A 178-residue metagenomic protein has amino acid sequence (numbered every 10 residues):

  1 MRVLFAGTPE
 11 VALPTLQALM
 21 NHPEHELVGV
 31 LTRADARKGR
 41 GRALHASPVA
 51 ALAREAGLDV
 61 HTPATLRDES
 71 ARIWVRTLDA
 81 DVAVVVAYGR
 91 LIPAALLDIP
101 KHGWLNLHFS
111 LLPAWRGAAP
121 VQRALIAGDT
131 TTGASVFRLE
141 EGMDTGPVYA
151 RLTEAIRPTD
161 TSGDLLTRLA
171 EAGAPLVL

Functional and structural regions predicted by a protein language model:
M1-R40: N-terminal Rossmann-like dinucleotide-binding module
R2-L4, V28-G29, D59-L78, A83 (+1 more regions): Internal alpha/beta domain cores that form substrate/cofactor-binding pockets in large enzymes and binding proteins
L13, A43-A46, D68-R72, R90 (+1 more regions): Structural motif corresponding to alpha-helix initiation and N-cap regions
A18, L52, W74, A95-D98 (+1 more regions): Well-formed, non-transmembrane alpha-helical positions, independent of function
N21-E24, T77, D98, G142: Alpha-helix termination/capping residues and helix-transition junctions
A36-A56: N-terminal beta-loop-helix "entrance" segment that forms/cooperates in small-molecule cofactor or anionic ligand
V82-L178: Donor/substrate-binding cores of folate-linked one-carbon enzymes
